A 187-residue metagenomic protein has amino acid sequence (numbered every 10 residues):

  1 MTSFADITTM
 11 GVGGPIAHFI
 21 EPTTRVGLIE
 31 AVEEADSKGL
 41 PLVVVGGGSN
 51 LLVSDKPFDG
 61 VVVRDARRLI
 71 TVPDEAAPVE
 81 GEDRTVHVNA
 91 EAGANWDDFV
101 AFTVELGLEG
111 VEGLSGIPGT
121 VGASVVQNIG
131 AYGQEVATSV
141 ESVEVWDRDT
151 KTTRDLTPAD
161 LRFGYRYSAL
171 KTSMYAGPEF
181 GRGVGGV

Functional and structural regions predicted by a protein language model:
M1-D149: Anion-binding (especially nucleotide phosphate/pyrophosphate-binding) glycine-rich loop and adjoining beta-alpha core
G113, S124-V187: FAD-binding subdomain of flavoenzyme oxidoreductases
